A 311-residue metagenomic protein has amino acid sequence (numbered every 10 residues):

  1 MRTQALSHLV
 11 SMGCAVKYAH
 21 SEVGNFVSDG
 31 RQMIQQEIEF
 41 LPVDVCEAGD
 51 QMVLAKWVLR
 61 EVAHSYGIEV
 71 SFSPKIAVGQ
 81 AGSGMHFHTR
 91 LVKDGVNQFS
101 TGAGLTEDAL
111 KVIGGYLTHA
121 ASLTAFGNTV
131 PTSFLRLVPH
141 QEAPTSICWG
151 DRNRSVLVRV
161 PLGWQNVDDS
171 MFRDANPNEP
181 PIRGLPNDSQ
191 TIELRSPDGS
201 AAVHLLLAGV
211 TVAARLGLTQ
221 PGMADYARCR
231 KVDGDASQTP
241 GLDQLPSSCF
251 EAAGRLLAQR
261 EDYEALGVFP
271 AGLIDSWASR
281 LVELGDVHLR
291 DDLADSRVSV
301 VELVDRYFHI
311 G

Functional and structural regions predicted by a protein language model:
M1-G311: Glycine-rich, acidic/polar active-site loops that bind/position phosphate-bearing ligands
